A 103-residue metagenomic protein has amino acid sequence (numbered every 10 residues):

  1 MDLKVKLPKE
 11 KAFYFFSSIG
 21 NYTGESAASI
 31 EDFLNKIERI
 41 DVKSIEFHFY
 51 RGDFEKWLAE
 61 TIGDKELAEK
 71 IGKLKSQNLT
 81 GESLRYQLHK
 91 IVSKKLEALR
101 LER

Functional and structural regions predicted by a protein language model:
M1-R103: Terminal, compositionally biased segments used for targeting/anchoring and flexible tails
